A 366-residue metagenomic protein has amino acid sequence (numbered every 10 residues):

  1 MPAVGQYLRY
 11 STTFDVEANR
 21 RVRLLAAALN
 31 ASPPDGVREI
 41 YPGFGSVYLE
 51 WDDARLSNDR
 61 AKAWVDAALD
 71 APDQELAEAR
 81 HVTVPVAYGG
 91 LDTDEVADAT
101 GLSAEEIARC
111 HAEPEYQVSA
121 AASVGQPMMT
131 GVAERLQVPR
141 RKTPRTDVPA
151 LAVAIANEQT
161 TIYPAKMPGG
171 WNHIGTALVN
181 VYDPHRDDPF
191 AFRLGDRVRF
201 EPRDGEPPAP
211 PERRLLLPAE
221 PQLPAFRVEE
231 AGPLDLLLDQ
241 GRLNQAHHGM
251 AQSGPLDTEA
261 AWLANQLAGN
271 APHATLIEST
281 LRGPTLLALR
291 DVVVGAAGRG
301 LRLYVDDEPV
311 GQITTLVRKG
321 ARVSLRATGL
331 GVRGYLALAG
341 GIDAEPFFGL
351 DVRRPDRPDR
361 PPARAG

Functional and structural regions predicted by a protein language model:
M1-G366: Conserved "landmark" site that anchors the functional core of diverse proteins
